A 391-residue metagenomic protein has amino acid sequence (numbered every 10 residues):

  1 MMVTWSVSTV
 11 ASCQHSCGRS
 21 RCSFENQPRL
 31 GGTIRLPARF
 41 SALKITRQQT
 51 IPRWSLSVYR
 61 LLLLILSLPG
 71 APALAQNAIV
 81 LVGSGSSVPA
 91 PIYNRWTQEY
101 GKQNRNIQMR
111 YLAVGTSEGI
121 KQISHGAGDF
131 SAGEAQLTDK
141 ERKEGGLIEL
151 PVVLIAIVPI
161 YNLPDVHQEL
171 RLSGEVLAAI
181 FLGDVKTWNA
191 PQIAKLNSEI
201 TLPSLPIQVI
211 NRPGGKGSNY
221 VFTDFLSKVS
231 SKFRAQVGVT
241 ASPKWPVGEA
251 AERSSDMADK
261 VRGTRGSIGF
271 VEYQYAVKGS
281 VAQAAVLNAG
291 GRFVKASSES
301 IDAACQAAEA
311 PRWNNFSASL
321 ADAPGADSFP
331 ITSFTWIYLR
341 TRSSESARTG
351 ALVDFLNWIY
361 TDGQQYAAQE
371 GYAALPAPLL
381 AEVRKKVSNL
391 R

Functional and structural regions predicted by a protein language model:
Q14-H15, Q27, Q48-Q49, Y59: Low-complexity, intrinsically disordered or signal/transmembrane-proximal segments
G18, R29-G32, G70: Residue-identity detector for glycine
R60-G70: Bacterial N-terminal signal peptides
A75-R391: Flexible loop/hinge segments at secondary-structure junctions
